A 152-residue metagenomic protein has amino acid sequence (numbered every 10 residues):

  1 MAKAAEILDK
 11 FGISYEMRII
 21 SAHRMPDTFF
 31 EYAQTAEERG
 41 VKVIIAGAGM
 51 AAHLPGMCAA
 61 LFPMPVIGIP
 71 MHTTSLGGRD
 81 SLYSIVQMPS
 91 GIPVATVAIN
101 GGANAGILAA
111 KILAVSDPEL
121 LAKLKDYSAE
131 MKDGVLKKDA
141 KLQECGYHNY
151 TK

Functional and structural regions predicted by a protein language model:
M1-A2, M25-T28, A48-M57, L76-R79 (+1 more regions): Short glycine/serine/threonine-rich phosphate/pyrophosphate-binding segments that cradle anionic phosphate groups
M1-R24: Glycine-rich phosphate/diphosphate-binding loop of Rossmann-like nucleotide-binding domains
K3-A4, R79-K152: C-terminal binding/interaction regions
A5-K10, F29-A33, A60, G77-P89: Active-site-proximal loop->helix
I13-E16, G40, M64, V86-V94: Glycine/charged-rich beta-loop-alpha catalytic/anionic-binding loops adjacent to active sites
I19-S21, I69-H72, A95-A98: Short beta->alpha connector loops at strand-helix junctions that form conserved, small/polar/Pro-enriched
Y32-P70: Glycine-rich phosphate-binding loop
